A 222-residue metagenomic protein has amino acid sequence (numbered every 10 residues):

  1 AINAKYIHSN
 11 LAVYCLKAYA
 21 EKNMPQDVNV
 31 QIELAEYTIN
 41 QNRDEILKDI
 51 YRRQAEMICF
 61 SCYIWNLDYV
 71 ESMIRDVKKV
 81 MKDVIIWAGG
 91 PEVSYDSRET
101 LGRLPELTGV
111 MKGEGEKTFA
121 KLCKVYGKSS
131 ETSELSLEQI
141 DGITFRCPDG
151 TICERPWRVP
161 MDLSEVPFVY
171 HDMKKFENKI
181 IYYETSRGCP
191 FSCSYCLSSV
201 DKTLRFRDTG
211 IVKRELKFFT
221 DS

Functional and structural regions predicted by a protein language model:
A1, M57, D83, W87 (+1 more regions): Conserved SAM/AdoMet-binding glycine-rich loop
A1-K22: A short, flexible N-terminal coil/short beta segment enriched in small residues
H8, S164-S222: Radical SAM [4Fe-4S] cluster-binding motif and immediate context
Y14, A18, R75, R98 (+2 more regions): Active-site phosphate/pyrophosphate- and oxyanion-stabilizing loops and adjacent acidic/basic residues in soluble
L16, I46, M73, V212-F219: Alpha-helical packing segments of well-folded alpha/beta enzyme cores
Y19, E33-W157: Glycine-rich beta-alpha loop elements in corrinoid/cobalamin-binding modules across cobalamin-dependent enzymes
A20-V30: Signal peptide-proximal N-terminal region of secreted/periplasmic/extracellular or secretory-lumen proteins
W157-L163: A short, sequence-level motif marking secondary-structure junctions
